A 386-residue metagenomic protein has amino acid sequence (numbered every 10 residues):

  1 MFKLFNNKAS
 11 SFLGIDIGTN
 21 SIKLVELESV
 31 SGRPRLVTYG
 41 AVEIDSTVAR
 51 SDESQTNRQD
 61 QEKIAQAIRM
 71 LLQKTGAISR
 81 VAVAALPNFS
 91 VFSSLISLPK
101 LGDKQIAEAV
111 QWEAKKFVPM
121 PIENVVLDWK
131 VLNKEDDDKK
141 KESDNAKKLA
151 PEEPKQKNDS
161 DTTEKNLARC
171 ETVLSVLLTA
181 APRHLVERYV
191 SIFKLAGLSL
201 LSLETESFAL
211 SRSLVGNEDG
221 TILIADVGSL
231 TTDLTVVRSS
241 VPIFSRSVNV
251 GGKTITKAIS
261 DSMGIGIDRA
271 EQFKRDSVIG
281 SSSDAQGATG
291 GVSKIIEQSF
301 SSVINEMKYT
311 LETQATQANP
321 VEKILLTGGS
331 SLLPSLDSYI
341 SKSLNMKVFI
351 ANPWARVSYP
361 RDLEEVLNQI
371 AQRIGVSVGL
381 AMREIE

Functional and structural regions predicted by a protein language model:
M1-E113, A150, E187: Non-catalytic, solvent-exposed interaction/assembly segments
S46-A49, R183-R212, V241-I279: Glycine-rich phosphate-binding loop plus the immediately following alpha-helix
I68, A77-F89, F193, L198-S202 (+2 more regions): Short glycine-rich phosphate-binding loop at a beta-alpha junction
I68-V81, A146, A150-K157, I265 (+1 more regions): Phosphate/pyrophosphate-binding loops at sites that engage ATP/ADP/AMP, CoA/4′-phosphopantetheine, polyphosphate
A85-L214, K323, A355-V357, V376: Active-site neighborhood for divalent-cation/phosphate handling
A209-R212, S331, F349-E386: Glycine-rich phosphate-binding/hydrolytic loop that grips phosphoryl groups
Q272-K323, S330: Adenine-nucleotide phosphate-binding core of ATP-dependent small-molecule kinases
P320-F349, A355: Glycine-rich phosphate-binding loops at beta-strand->alpha-helix junctions
